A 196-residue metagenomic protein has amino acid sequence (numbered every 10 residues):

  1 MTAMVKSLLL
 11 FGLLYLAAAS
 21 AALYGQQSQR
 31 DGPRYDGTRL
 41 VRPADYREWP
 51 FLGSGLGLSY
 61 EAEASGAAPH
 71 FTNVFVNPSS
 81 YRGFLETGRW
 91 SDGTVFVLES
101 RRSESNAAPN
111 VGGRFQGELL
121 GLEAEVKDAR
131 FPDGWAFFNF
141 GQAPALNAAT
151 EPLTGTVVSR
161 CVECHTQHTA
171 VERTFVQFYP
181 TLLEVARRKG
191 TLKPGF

Functional and structural regions predicted by a protein language model:
M1-V5: N-terminal secretory signal peptides that target proteins for export/translocation
L9-A19: Bacterial N-terminal signal peptides
A21-G25: Boundary at the C-terminal end of the N-terminal hydrophobic targeting segment
Q27, G32-Y35, V41-P50, S54-S59 (+1 more regions): Sequence context surrounding c-type heme c attachment/ligation sites in exported
R39, A44, G55-L58, E63-A64 (+2 more regions): Alpha-carbonic anhydrase
P69-E86, A107-N110: N-terminal post-signal-peptidase region of extra-cytosolic proteins
